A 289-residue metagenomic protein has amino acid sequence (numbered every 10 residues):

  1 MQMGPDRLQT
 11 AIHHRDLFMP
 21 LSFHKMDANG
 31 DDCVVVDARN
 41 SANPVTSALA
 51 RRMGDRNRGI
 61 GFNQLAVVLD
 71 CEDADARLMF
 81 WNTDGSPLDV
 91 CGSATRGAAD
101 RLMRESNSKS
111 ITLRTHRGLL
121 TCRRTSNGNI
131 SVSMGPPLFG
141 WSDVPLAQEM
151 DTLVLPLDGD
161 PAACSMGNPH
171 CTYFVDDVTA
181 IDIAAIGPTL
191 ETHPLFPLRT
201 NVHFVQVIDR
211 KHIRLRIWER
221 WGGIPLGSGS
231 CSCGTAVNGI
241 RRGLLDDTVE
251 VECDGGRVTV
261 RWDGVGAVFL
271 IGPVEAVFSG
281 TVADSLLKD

Functional and structural regions predicted by a protein language model:
A11-N127, T172-D289: A glycine-rich beta-to-alpha transition motif near the start of alpha/beta enzyme domains, typified by
R123, S133, P145, P156 (+1 more regions): Generic structural detector for well-ordered beta-strands
G128-G135: Short, solvent-exposed secondary-structure boundary/capping segments
S133, P161-S165, R214: Active-site-proximal beta-strand elements of phosphoester/diester hydrolases
P136-P137, R257: Short, charged beta-turn/beta-strand-edge "cap" motif at the junction between a beta-strand and an adjacent loop
L138-D160: Active-site glycine-rich loop that binds ribose-phosphate moieties when present
L153-A180: Internal active-site segments that recognize and position negatively charged phosphoryl groups and nucleotide moieties
